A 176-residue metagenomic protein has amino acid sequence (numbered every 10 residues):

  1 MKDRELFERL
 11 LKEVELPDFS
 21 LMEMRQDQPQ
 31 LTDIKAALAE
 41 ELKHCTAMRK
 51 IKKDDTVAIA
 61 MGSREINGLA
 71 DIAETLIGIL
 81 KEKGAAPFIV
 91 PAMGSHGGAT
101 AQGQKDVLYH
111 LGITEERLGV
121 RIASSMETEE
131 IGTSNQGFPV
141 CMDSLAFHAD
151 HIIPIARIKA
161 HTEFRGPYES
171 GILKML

Functional and structural regions predicted by a protein language model:
M1-A37: N-terminal amphipathic/basic leader segments beginning at the initiator methionine
L42-A58, K81-E82: Glycine-rich phosphate/diphosphate-binding loops that line cofactor/substrate pockets in enzymes
T56-E65, F88-S95: Short glycine-rich or small-residue beta-strand-to-loop segments that form or flank ligand, phosphate, metal/Fe-S
I66-A73, G98-A99, H161-F164: Short glycine/serine/threonine-rich phosphate/pyrophosphate-binding segments that cradle anionic phosphate groups
N67-P87: Histidine-anchored nucleotide/phosphate-binding helix
V90-D106: Short connector loops at secondary-structure junctions
G103-Y168: An acidic, phosphate/nucleotide-engaging active-site surface
K174-L176: Gly/Ser/Thr-rich active-site loops/lids in small-molecule metabolic enzymes that frequently grip phosphoryl groups
